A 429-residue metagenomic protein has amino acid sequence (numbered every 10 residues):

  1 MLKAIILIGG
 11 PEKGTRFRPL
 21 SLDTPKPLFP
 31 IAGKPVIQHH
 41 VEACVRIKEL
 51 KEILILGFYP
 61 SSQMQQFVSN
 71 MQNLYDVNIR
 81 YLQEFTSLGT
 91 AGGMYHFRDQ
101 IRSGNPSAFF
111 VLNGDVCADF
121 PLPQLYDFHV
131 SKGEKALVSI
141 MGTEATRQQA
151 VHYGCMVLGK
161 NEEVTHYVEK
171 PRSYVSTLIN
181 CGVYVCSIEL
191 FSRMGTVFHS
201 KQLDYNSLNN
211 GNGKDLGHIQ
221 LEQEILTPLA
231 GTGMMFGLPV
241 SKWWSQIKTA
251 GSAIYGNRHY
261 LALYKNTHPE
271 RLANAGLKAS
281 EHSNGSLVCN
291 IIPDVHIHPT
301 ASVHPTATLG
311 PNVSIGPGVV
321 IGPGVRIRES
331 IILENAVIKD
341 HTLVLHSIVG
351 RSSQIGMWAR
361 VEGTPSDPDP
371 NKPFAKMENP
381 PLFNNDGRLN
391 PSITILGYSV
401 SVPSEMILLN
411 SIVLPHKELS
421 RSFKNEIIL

Functional and structural regions predicted by a protein language model:
M1-P25, F29-Q124, N390, Y398-S399 (+4 more regions): Conserved N-terminal catalytic core of the sugar/cofactor nucleotidyltransferase
G9, P323-L429: Glycine-rich hexapeptide-repeat left-handed beta-helix
N70-N73, Q100, F128, C155-N161: Short, hinge-like loop/turn segments at secondary-structure boundaries
P106-F110, C117, L122-G133, A145-A150 (+1 more regions): Catalytic-core segments of class I nucleotidyltransferases/pyrophosphorylases that form NMP-activated intermediates
S200-L216, E281, D367-P381: Charged, glycine/proline-rich intrinsically disordered loops and linkers
L261-P299: Long, charged amphipathic helices and adjacent flexible linkers at domain junctions
D294-V320, G324: C-terminal accessory/binding modules appended to enzymatic or scaffolding proteins
